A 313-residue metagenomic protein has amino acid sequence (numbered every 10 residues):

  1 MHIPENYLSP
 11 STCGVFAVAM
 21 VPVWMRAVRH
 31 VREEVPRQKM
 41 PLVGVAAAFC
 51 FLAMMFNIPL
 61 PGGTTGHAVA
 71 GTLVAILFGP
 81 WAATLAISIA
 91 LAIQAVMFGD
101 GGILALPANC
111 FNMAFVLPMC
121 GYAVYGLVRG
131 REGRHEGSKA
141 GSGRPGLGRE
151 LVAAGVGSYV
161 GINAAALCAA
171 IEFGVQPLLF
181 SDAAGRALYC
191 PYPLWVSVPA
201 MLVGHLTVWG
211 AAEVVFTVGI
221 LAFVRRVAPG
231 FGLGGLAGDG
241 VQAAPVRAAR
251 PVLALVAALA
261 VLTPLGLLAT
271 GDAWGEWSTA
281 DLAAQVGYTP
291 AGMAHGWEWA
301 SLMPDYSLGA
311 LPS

Functional and structural regions predicted by a protein language model:
M1-P4, V203, W299-S313: Individual transmembrane alpha-helix segments
H2-P10, G14, A19-V74: Hydrophobic transmembrane alpha-helices
F16-A27, F49-M54, M119-A123, S158-F173 (+2 more regions): Hydrophobic core segments of alpha-helical transmembrane domains in multi-pass membrane transport and ion-translocation
M54-G121: Alpha-helical membrane segments and adjacent membrane-interface helices in multi-pass membrane proteins
M113-A170: Short helix-perturbing small/polar motifs within transmembrane alpha-helices
L147-V152, M201-G204, A237-A257: Membrane-water interface at loop-to-transmembrane-helix junctions
A170-A184, T270-G275: Membrane-helix interface motif
A258-E298: Aromatic-rich transmembrane-lumenal/periplasmic boundary elements in polytopic membrane proteins
